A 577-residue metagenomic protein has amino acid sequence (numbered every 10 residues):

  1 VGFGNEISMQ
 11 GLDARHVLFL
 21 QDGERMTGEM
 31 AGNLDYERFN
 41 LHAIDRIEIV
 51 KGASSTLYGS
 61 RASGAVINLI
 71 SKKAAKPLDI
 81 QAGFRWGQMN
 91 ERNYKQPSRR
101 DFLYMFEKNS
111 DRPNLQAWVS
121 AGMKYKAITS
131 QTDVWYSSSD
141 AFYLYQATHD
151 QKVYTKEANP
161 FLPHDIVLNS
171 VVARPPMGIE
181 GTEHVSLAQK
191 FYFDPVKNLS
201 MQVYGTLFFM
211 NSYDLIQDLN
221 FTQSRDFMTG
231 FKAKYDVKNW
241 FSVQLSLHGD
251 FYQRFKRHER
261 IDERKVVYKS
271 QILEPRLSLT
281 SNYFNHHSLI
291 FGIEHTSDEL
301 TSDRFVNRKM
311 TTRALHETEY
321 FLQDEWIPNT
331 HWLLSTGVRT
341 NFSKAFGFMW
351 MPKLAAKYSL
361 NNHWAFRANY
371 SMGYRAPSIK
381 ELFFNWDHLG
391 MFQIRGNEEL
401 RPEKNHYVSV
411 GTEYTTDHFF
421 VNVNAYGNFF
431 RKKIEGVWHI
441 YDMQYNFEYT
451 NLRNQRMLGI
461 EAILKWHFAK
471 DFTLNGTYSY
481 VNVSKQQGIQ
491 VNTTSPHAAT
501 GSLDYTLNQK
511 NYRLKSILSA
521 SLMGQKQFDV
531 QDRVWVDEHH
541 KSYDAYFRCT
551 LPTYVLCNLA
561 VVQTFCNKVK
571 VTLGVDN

Functional and structural regions predicted by a protein language model:
V1-H42, K51-N68, K72-D79: Flexible, glycine/serine/threonine-rich loop segments and coil->beta-strand junctions that form periplasmic-facing
G83, I327-T330, L334, Y426-F429 (+1 more regions): Gram-negative outer-membrane beta-barrel transporters
G83-T222: Periplasmic-side early beta-strands and strand-to-turn transitions of outer-membrane beta-barrels
S120-I128, D133, E180-H184, Y192-D194 (+1 more regions): Conserved C-terminal beta-signal and adjacent last beta-strands/turns of outer-membrane beta-barrel proteins
K124-I128, D194-N198, D236-W240, T280-H286 (+11 more regions): Outer-membrane beta-barrel channels and translocator barrels
A188-M210, Q223-F346, K357-S359, Y414 (+2 more regions): Face-selective signature of the C-terminal outer-membrane beta-barrel domain
F251-Q253, E299-L300, K344-M349, Y358 (+3 more regions): Surface-exposed extracellular loop regions of Gram-negative outer-membrane beta-barrel proteins, predominantly
I272-L279, R313, E317-F321, N397-R401 (+3 more regions): Outer membrane beta-barrel strand-and-loop segments of large Gram-negative receptors, especially TonB-dependent
